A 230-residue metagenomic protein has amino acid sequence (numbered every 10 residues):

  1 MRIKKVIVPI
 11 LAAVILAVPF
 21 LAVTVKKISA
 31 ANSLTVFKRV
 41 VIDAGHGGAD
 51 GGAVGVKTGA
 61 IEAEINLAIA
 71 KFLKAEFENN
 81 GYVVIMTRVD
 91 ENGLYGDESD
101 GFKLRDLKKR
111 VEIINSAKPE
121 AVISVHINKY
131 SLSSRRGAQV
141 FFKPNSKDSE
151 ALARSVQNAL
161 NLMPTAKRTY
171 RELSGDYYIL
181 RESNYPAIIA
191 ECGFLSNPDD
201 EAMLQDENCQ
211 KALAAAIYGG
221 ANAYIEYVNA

Functional and structural regions predicted by a protein language model:
M1-A13, T24: N-terminal Sec-pathway targeting helices
A13-N32: Bacterial Sec-dependent signal peptides at the C-terminal "C-region" and cleavage site
V25, K103-R105, T169-S174: Short gly/ser/thr-rich secondary-structure transition/capping motifs
K27-V41, H46-A151: Catalytic-core regions of hydrolytic enzymes
L67-A70, K74, V111, E150-Q157 (+3 more regions): Extracytoplasmic/secreted envelope proteins and their assembly/folding machinery, especially bacterial periplasmic
K71-Y82, N115-P119, I127, Q157-T165 (+3 more regions): Sec-exported extracytoplasmic/periplasmic mature domains
A117, S124, S131, R168-A230: Active-site-adjacent mobile loop/cap segments within catalytic or ligand-binding domains
K147-L173: Active-site-adjacent substrate-binding region of metalloamidase/peptidase-like peptide-processing proteins
